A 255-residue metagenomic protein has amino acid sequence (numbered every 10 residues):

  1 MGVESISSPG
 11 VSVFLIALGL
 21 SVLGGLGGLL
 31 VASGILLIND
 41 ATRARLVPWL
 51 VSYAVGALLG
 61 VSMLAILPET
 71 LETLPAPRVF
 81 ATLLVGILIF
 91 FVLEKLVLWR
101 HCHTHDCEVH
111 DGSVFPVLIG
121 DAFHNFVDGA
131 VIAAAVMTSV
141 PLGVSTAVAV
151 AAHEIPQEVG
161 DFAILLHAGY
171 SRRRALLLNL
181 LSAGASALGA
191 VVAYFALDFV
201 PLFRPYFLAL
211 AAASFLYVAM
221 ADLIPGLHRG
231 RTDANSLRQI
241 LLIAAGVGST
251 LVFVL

Functional and structural regions predicted by a protein language model:
M1-L255: Intrinsically disordered, metal-sensing/regulatory segments
